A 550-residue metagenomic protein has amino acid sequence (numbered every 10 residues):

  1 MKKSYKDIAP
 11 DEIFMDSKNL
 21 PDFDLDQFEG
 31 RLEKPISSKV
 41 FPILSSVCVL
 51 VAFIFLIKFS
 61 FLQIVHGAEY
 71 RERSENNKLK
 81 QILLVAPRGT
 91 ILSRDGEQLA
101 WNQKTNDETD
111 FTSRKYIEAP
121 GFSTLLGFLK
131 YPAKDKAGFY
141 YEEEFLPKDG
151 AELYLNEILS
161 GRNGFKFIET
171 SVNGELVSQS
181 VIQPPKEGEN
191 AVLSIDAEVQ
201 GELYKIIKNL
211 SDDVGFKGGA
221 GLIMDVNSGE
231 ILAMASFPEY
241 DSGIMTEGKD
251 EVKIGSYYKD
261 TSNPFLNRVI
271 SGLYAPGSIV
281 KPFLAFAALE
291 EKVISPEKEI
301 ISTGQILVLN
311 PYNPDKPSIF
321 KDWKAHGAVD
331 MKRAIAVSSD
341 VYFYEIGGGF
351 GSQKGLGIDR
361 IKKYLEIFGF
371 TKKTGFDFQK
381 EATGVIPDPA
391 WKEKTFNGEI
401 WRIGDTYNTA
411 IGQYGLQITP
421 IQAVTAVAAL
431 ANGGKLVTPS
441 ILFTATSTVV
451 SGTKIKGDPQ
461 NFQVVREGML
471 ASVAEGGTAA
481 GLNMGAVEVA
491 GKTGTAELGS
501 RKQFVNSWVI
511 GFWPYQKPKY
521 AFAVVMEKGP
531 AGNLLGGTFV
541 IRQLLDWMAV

Functional and structural regions predicted by a protein language model:
M1-E251, L273, S295-K298, G357-I367 (+5 more regions): Periplasmic/cell-envelope proteins involved in peptidoglycan metabolism and beta-lactam response
Y5-K6, M15-F28, S171-S178, N227-I279 (+2 more regions): Beta-lactam-recognizing serine transpeptidase/beta-lactamase-like catalytic domain environment
